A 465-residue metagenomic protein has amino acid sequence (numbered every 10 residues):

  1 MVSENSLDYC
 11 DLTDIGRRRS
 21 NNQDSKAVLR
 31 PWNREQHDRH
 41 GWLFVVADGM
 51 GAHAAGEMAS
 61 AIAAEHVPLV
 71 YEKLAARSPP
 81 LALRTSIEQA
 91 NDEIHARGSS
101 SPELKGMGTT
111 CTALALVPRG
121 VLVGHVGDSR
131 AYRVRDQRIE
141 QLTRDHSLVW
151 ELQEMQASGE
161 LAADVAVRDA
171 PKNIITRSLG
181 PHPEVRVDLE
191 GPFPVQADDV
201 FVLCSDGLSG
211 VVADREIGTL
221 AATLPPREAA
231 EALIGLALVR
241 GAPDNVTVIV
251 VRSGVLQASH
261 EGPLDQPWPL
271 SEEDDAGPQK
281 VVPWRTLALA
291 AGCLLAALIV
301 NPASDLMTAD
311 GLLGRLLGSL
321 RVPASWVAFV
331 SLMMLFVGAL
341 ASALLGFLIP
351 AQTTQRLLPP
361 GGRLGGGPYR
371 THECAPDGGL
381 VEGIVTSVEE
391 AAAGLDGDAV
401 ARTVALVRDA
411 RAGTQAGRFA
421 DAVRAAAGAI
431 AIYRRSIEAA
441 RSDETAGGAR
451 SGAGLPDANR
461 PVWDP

Functional and structural regions predicted by a protein language model:
M1-A412, A420-P465: PP2C/PPM-type serine/threonine phosphatase catalytic domain
